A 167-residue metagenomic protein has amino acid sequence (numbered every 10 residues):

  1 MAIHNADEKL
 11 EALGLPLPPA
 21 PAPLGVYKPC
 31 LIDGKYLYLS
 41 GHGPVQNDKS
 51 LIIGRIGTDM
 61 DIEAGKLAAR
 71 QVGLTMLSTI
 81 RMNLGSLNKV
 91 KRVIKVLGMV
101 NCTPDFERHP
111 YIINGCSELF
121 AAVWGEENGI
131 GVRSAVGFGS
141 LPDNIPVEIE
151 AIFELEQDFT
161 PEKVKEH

Functional and structural regions predicted by a protein language model:
M1-H167: Short, polar/acidic, helix-capping and beta-turn segments at strand->helix junctions that line the mouths
